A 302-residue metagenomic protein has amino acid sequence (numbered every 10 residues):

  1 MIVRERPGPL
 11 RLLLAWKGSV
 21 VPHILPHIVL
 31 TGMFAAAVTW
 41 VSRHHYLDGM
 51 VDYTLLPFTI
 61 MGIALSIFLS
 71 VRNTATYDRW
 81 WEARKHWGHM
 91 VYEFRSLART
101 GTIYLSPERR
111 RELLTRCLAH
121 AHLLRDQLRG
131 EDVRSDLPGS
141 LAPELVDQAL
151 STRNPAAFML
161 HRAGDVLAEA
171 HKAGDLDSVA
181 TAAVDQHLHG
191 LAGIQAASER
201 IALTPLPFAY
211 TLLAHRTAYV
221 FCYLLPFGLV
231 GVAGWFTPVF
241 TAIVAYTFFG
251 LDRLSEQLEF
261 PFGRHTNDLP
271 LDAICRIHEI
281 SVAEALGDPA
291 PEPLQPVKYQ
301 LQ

Functional and structural regions predicted by a protein language model:
M1-Y92, A233-G234, I280-Q302: N-terminal juxtamembrane/topogenic regions of multi-pass membrane proteins
H23-T31, E199-G231: Transmembrane alpha-helical segments and their cytosolic interface motifs in multi-pass membrane proteins
G32-M50, A218-F248, D252: Juxtamembrane "helix exit" motif at the C-terminal ends of alpha-helical transmembrane segments in multi-pass membrane
T76-W80, H89, T100, G250-P261: Membrane-spanning helices that line or support transport/gating and their immediate boundary helices in channels
W80-L97, H187-Q195, I201, H265-D268 (+1 more regions): Intracellular alpha-helical coupling/juxtamembrane segments of multi-pass membrane proteins
L97-Y210: Structured inter-helical modules in multipass membrane proteins
L203-A214, L229-A242, R253-P261: Short conserved catalytic/interaction loops centered on acidic-Pro-aromatic/His motifs
A245, F249-G250, L254-Q302: Cytosolic/matrix-facing juxtamembrane and C-terminal tails of multi-pass cellular membrane proteins
